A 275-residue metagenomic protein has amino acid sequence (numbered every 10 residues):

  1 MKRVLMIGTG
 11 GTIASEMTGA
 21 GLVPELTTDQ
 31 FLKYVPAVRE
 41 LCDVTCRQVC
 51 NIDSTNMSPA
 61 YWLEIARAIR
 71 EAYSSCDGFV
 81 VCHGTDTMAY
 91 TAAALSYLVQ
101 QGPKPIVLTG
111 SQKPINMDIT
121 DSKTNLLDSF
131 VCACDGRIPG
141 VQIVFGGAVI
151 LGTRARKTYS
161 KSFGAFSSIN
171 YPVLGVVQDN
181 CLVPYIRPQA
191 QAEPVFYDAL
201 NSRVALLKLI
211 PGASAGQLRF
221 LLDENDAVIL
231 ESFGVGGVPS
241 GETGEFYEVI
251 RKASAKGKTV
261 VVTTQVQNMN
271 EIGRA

Functional and structural regions predicted by a protein language model:
M1-R70, N268: ATP/NTP phosphate-donor binding region
K2, I7-G11, K33-V38, L151-V235 (+1 more regions): Accessory alpha-helical/coil subdomains and C-terminal extensions that flank or cap enzyme catalytic cores
I7-T9, V81-H83, V107-G110, Q142-G146 (+3 more regions): Short beta-strand segments
C82-K104, S240-V249: Short Gly/Thr/Asp-enriched flexible loops that form oxyanion-binding sites at enzyme active sites
A92-D121, F130-G136, A253-T264: Short, acidic/small-residue loops that bind anionic groups at enzyme active sites
L108-Q178: Internal gly/pro-rich beta-alpha loop/helix module that stabilizes soluble enzyme cofactors or their anionic handles
V235-E271: CN hydrolase (nitrilase-like) catalytic-core segments centered on the catalytic cysteine and neighboring Lys/Glu
A275: Conserved small/polar residues in nucleotide/adenosyl-binding loops
